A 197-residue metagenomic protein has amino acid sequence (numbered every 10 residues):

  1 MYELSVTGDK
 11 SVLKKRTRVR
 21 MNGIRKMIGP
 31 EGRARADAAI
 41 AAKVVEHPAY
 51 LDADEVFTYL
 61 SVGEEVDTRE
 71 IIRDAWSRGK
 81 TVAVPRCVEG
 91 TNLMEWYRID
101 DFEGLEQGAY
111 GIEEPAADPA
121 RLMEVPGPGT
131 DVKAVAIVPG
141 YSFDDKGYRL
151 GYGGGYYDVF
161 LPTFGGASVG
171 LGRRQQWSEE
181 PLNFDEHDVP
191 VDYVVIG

Functional and structural regions predicted by a protein language model:
M1-V12, G23-M27, Q107, A116-P119 (+3 more regions): Surface-exposed, charge/polar-rich loops and edge strands
Y2-D131: N-terminal active-site beta-alpha-beta segment that forms phosphate/nucleotide-binding and substrate-recognition loops
T17, I40, Y156-Y157, P190: Internal, well-ordered alpha-helical segments in soluble enzyme and binding-protein domains
K43, R149-L150: Short linear sequence motifs
V56, A136-I137: Receiver (REC) domain switch-region micro-motif
Y59, P139, G197: Conserved residues at the C-terminal ends of beta-strands
V62-E64, Y141-D145: Short glycine-rich anion-binding loops that position phosphate/pyrophosphate groups of nucleotides and phosphorylated
